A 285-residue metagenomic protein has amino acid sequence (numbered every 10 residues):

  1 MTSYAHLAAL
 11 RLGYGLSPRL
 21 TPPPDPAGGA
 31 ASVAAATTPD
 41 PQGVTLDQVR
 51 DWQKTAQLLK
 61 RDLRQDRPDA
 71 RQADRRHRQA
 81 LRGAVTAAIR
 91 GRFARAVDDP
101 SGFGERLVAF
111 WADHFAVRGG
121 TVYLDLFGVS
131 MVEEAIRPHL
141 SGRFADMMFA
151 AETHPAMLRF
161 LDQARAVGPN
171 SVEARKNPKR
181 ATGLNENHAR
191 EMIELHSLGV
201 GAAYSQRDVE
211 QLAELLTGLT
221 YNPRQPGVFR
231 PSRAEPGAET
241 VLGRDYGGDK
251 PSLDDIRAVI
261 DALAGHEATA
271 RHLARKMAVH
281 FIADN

Functional and structural regions predicted by a protein language model:
M1-A5, S17-S32, P223-F229, D255: Generic structural signal for short, solvent-exposed loop/turn connectors between secondary structure elements
M1-L20, A30, T37, H266 (+1 more regions): Flexible, low-complexity segments enriched for small/polar residues
S3-Y4, L59-K60, A80-G83, A181-N187 (+1 more regions): Short, compositionally biased low-complexity segments
Y4, G28, S32, K54 (+5 more regions): Exposed alpha-helical structural elements
H6-L16, R95, D113, E194-L198 (+2 more regions): Short, hydrophobic/amphipathic alpha-helical patches that form generic packing surfaces within helical domains
R11, L16-H139, F160, A164 (+1 more regions): N-terminal accessory alpha/beta regions
D125-N285: Active-site substrate-binding loop specific to GH73 endo-beta-N-acetylglucosaminidase modules in bacterial autolysins
